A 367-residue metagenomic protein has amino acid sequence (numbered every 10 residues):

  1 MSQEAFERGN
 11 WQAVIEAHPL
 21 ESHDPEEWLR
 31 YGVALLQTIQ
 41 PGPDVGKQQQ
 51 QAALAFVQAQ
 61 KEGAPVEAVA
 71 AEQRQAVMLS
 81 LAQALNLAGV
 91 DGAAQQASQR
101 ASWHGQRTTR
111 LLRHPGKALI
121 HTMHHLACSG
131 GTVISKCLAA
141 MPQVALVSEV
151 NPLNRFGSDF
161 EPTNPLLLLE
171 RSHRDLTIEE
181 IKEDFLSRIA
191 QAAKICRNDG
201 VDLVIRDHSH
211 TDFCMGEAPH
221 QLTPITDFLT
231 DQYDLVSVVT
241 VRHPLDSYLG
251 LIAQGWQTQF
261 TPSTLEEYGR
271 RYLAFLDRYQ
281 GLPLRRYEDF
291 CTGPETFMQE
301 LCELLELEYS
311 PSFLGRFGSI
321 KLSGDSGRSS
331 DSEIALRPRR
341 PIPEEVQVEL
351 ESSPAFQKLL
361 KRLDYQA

Functional and structural regions predicted by a protein language model:
M1, R30, Q37, Q73-A76 (+1 more regions): "A position-specific structural signal for the A-helix of alpha-solenoid helical repeats
Q3-I15, V45-Q58: Helix-turn-helix repeat elements of alpha-solenoid scaffolds
A5, L35-Q37, G42, M78 (+1 more regions): Residue at a conserved register position within TPR or TPR-like alpha-solenoid repeats
E16-D24, Q60-R74: Flexible helix-coil transition and linker loops at the boundaries of alpha-helical arrays
G32, Q37-D44, E67, G89: Short coil/turn linking the two alpha-helices of tandem helical-hairpin repeats
A93-A192, H208, I320-R328: PAPS-dependent sulfotransferase catalytic core
D202, D207-S312: PAPS-dependent sulfotransferase catalytic domain
L314-Q366: PAPS-dependent sulfotransferase catalytic core
